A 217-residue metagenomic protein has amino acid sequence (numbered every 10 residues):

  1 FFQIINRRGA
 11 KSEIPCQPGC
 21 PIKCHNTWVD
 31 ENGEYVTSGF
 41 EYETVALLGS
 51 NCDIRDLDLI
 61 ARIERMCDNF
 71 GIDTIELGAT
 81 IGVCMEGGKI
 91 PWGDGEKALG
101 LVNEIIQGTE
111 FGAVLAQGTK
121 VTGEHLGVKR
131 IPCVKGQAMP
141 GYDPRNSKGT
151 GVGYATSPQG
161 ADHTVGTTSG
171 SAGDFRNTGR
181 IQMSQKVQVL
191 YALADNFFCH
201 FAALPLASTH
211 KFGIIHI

Functional and structural regions predicted by a protein language model:
F1-I217: Extended C-terminal regions of large enzymes
